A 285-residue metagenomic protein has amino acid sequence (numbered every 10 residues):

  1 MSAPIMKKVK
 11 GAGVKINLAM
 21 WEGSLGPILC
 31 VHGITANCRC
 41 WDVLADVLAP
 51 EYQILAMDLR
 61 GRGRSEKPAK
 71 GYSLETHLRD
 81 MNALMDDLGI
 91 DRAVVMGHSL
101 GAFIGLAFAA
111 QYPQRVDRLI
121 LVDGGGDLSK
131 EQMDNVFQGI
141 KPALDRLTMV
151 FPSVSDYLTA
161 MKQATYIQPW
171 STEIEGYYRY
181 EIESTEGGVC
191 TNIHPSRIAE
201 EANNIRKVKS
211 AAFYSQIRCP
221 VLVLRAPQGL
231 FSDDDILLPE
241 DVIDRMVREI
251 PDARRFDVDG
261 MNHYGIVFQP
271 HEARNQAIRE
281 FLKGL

Functional and structural regions predicted by a protein language model:
N17-R64: Conserved HGGG/HGGXW glycine-rich cap/lid loop of the alpha/beta-hydrolase fold
V43, L55-M96, V267: Active-site loop/oxyanion-hole signature of alpha/beta-hydrolase fold enzymes
D91-M133: Conserved hydrolase catalytic core segment
P152-K207: Conserved alpha/beta-hydrolase catalytic His-Asp/Glu region
S184-E249: Conserved serine/cysteine hydrolase catalytic core
V247-G260: Catalytic histidine neighborhood in serine/cysteine hydrolases with alpha/beta-hydrolase-type architecture
V258-P270: Catalytic histidine-centered segment of alpha/beta-hydrolase-like enzymes
V267-E280: Post-His helix in hydrolase/transferase enzymes
